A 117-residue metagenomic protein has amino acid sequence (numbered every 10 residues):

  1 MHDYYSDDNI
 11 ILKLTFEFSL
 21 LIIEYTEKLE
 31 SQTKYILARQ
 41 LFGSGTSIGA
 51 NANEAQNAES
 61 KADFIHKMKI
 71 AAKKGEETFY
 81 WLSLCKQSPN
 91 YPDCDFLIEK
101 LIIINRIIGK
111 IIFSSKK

Functional and structural regions predicted by a protein language model:
M1-E54, A58-K117: Short, C-terminally biased terminal segments at protein or domain edges
